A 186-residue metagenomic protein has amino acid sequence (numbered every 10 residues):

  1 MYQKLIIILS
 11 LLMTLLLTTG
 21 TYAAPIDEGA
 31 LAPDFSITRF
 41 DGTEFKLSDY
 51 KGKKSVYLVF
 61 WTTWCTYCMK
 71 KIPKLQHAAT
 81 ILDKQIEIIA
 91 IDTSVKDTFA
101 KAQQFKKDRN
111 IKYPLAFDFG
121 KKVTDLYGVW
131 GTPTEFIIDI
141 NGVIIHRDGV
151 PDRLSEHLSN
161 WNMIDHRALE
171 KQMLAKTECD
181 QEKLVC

Functional and structural regions predicted by a protein language model:
M1-L9: Bacterial N-terminal signal peptides that target proteins for export
I8-T18: Bacterial N-terminal signal peptides
Y22-S48: N-terminal "domain-start" segment that seeds a small globular fold
E28-A32, S36, I164-C186: Non-globular targeting/processing and membrane-anchoring segments
S48-M69: Short active-site neighborhood of thiol/selenol oxidoreductases, capturing the structured segment around
Y57-L58, I88, E135: Hydrophobic beta-strand anchors of alpha/beta hydrolase catalytic cores
M69-R109, F119-L126: Structural microenvironment flanking redox-active thiols in thiol-disulfide oxidoreductases
K107-K112, F119-D165, L169: Thiol/disulfide oxidoreductase modules built on the thioredoxin-like
